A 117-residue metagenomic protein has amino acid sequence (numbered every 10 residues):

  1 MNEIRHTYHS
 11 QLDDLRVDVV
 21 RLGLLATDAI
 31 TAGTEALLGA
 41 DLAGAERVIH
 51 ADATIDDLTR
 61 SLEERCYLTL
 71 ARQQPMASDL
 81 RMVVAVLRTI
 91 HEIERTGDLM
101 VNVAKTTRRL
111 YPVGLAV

Functional and structural regions predicted by a protein language model:
M1-V117: Cytosolic, long alpha-helical scaffolding segments
